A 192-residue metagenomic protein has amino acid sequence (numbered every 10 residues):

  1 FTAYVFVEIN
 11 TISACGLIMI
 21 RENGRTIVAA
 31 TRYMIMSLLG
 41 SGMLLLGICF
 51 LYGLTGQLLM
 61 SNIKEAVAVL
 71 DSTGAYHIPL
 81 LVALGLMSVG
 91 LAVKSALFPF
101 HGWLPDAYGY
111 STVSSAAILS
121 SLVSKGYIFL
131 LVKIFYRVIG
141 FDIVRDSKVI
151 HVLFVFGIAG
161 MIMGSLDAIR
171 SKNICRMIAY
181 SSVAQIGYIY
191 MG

Functional and structural regions predicted by a protein language model:
F1-P79, D167-G192: Alpha-helical multi-pass transmembrane bundles of energy-transducing inner-membrane proteins
F1-S13, L80-A92, V144-I158: Structural signature of hydrophobic alpha-helical transmembrane segments
I9-I18, Q57-M60, S88-A107, L131 (+2 more regions): Juxtamembrane interface elements at the cytosolic ends of transmembrane helices in multi-pass membrane proteins
L17, M43-L45, F50, L86-S88 (+5 more regions): Hydrophobic residues within membrane-embedded alpha-helical segments of Major Facilitator Superfamily
I20-E22, A30, P105-D106, L153-F154 (+1 more regions): Intrinsically disordered, low-complexity segments enriched in polar/charged residues with Gly/Pro, especially when
G24-I27, H77-V82, Y110-T112, V144 (+2 more regions): Short hydrophobic/aromatic segments of transmembrane alpha-helices and their interfaces
A29, G74, G85-V152, A179-Y180 (+1 more regions): Short helix-boundary/re-entrant hairpin motifs in multi-pass inner-membrane proteins
